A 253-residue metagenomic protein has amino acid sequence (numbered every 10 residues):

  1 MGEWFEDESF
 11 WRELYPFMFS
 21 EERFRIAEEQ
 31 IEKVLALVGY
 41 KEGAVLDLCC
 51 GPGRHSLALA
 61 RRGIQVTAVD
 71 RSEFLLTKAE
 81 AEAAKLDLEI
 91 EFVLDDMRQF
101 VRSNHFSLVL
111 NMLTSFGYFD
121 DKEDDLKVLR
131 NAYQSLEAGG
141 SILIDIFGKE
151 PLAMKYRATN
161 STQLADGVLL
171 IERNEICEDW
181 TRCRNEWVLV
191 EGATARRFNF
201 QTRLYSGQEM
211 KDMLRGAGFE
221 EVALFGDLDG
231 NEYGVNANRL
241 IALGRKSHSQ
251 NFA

Functional and structural regions predicted by a protein language model:
M1-K41: Conserved class I S-adenosyl-L-methionine
E42-C49: Conserved class I S-adenosyl-L-methionine
R54-Q99: Class I SAM-dependent methyltransferase SAM/SAH-binding core
R98-L108: A short acidic, Gly/Pro-enriched loop at the edge of an enzyme's catalytic core that lines a small-molecule cofactor
S107-E123: A short SAM/SAH-binding and catalytic strip from SAM-dependent methyltransferases
L126-A138: A short glycine-rich, Lys/Arg-flanked "PGG" loop and its adjoining helix->strand segment in the class I
L143-M213: SAM-dependent methyltransferase
G207-A253: C-terminal lobe and adjacent flexible extensions of AdoMet/dcAdoMet transferase-like proteins
